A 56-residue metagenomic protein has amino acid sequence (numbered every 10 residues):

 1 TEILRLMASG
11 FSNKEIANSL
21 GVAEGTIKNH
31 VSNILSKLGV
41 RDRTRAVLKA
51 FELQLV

Functional and structural regions predicted by a protein language model:
T1-E2: Pre-recognition alpha-helix immediately N-terminal to the DNA-recognition helix within helix-turn-helix or winged-helix
R5, K28, E52: Phosphate-coordinating loops and pocket residues in cytosolic domains that bind phosphorylated ligands
M7-F11, A50: Short helix-to-turn junction characteristic of helix-turn-helix DNA-binding domains, especially the helix
G10-R45: Recognition helix of helix-turn-helix DNA-binding domains
G39, F51-E52: A generic structural signal for secondary-structure junctions that act as hinges or helix/strand caps at the edges
Q54-V56: Short C-terminal tail/terminal secondary-structure segment of NAD(P)H-dependent dehydrogenase/reductase domains
